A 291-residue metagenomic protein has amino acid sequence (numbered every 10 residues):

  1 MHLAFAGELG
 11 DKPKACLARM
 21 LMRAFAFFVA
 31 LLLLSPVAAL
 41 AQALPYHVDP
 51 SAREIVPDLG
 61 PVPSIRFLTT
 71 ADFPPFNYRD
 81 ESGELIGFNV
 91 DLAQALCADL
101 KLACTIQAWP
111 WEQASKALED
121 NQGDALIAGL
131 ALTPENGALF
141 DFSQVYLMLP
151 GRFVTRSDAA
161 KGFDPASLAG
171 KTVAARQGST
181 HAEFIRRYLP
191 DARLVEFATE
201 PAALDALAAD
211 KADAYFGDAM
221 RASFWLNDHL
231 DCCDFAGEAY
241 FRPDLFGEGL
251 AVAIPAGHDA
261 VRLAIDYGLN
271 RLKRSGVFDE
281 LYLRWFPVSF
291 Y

Functional and structural regions predicted by a protein language model:
H2-F5, D11-T105, D279-Y291: N-terminal hydrophobic or amphipathic helices and topogenic motifs
Q42-P50, H181-F197, C233-G237, D266-Y291: Ligand-binding clefts/hinges and TM-proximal coupling segments of bilobed small-molecule sensing domains
P45-D49, V90, Q94, A98 (+2 more regions): Acidic, polar ligand-binding/catalytic clefts
A71, L147-T155, N227-N270, F286-Y291: Periplasmic-binding protein-like
A71-P74, G83-A98, L130-A131, R152-A202 (+2 more regions): Bilobed "Venus flytrap"/periplasmic-binding protein-like clamshell domains and structurally analogous long
F88, L92, S167, D218 (+3 more regions): Short amphipathic alpha-helical coupling segments at ligand-binding clamshell hinges and other catalytic/signaling
L92-A93, A114-A117, A203-A206, A212 (+1 more regions): Short, hydrophobic alpha-helical packing/hinge segments within bilobed ligand-binding/sensory domains
L96, L118-E119, L168, L207-A208 (+2 more regions): Hydrophobic residues within well-ordered alpha-helices
